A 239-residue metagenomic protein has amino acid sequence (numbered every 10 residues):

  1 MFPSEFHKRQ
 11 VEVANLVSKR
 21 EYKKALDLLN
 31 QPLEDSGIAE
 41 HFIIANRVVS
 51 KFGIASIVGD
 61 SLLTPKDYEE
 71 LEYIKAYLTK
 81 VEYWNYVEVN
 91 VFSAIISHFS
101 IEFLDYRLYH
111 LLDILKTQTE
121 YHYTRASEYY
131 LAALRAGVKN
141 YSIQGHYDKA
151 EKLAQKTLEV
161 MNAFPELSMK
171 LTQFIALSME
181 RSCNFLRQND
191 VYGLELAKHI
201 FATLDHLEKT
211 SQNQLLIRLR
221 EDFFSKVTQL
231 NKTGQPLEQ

Functional and structural regions predicted by a protein language model:
M1-R9: Basic, Lys/Arg-rich alpha-helical nucleic-acid-recognition elements, primarily the DNA-binding modules of transcription
E5-F6, A25-L28: N-terminal capping/interface segment
V11-K24: Alpha-helical segment of the N-proximal tetratricopeptide repeat
S18-K19, D27-Q31, D35: Membrane-anchoring hydrophobic segments
D35-Q239: Conserved binding/catalytic microenvironments
